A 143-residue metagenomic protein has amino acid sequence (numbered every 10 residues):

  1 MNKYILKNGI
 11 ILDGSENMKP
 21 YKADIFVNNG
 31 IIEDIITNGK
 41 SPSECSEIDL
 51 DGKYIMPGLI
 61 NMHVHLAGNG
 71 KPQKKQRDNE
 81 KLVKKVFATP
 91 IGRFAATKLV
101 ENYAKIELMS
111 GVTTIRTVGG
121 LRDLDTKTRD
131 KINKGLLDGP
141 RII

Functional and structural regions predicted by a protein language model:
M1-P42, K53-I55: N-terminal metal-binding scaffold of metallo-dependent hydrolase/deaminase domains
D13, D130-N133: C-terminal cap/linker of serine protease catalytic domains
G14, L50, M62-V64: Generic detector of well-ordered alpha-helical packing
S41-E44, H65: A short local loop/turn or secondary-structure capping micro-motif enriched for an aromatic residue
C45-D49: Short, well-ordered secondary-structure micro-motifs within conserved domains or adaptor modules
Y54-K131: Metal-associated gating/positioning segment near the N- to mid-region
N133-I143: Metal-coordinating catalytic core of metallo-dependent amide/deamination hydrolases
